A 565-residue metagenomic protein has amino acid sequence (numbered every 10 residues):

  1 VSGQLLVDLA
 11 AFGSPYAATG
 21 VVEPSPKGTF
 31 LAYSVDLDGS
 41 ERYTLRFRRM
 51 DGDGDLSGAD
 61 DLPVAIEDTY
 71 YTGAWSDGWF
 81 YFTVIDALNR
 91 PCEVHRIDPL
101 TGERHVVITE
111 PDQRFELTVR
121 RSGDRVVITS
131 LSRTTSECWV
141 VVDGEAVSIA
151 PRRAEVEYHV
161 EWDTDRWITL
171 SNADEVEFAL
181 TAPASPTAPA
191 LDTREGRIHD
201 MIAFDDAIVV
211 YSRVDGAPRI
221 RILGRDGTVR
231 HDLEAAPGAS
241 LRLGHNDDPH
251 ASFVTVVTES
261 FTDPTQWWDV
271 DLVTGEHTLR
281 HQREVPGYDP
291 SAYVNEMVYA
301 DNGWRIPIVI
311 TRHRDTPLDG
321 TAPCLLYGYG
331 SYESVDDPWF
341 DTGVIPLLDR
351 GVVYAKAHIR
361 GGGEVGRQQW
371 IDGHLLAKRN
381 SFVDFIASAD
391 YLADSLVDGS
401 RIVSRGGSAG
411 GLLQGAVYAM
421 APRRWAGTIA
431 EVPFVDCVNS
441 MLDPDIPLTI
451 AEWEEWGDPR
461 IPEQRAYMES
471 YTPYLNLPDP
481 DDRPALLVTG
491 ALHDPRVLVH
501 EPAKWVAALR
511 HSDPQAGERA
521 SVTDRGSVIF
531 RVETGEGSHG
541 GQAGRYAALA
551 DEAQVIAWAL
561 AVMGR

Functional and structural regions predicted by a protein language model:
V1-A18, D38-S40, R48-Y71, A87 (+5 more regions): Multi-bladed beta-propeller domains
A11-A17, V35-T44, V64-Y70, T83-E93 (+6 more regions): A flexible loop/linker signature enriched in serine peptidases of the S9 family
A11-G20, G39, L272-G275, H281-S408 (+2 more regions): Cap/lid segment of the alpha/beta-hydrolase catalytic domain
G13-S34, V64-T83, P111-T129, S148-L170 (+6 more regions): Conserved beta-propeller blade repeats
E110, R114-V176, P183-P186, T193 (+3 more regions): Long hydrophobic segments that form regular secondary structure
W167-I168, P249-R280, V435: Structured, non-catalytic alpha/beta "coupling" segments that mediate domain-domain communication and provide generic
I359-R565: Active-site-proximal cap/loop segments of hydrolase catalytic domains
